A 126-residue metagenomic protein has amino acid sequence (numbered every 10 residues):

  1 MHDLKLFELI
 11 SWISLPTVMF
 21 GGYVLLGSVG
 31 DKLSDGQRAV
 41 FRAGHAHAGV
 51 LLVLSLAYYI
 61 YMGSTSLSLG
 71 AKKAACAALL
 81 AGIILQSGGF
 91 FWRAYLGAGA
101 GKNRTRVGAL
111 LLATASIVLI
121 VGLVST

Functional and structural regions predicted by a protein language model:
M1-T126: Polytopic transmembrane helical bundles with strong interfacial aromatic enrichment
